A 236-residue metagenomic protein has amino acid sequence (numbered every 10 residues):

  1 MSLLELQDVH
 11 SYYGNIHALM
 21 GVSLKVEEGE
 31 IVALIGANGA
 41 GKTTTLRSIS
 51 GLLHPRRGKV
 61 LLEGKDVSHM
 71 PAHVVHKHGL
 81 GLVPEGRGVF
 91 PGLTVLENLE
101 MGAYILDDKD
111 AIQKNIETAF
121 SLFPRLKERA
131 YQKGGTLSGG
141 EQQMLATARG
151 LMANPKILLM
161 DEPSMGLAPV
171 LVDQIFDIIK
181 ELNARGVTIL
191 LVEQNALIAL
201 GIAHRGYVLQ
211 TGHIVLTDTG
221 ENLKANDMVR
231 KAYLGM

Functional and structural regions predicted by a protein language model:
M1-M236: Glycine-rich phosphate-binding loops of nucleotide-dependent enzymes
